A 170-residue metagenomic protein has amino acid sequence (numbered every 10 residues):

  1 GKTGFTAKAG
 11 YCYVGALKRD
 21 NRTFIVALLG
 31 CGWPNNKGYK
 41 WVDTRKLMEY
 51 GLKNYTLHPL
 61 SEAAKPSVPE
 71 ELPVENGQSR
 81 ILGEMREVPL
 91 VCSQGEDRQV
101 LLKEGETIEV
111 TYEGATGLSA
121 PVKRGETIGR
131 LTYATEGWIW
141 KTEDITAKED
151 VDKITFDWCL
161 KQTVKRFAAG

Functional and structural regions predicted by a protein language model:
G1-G170: Domain-terminus/edge residues, biased toward the C-terminal soluble/receptor-binding domains of extracytoplasmic
